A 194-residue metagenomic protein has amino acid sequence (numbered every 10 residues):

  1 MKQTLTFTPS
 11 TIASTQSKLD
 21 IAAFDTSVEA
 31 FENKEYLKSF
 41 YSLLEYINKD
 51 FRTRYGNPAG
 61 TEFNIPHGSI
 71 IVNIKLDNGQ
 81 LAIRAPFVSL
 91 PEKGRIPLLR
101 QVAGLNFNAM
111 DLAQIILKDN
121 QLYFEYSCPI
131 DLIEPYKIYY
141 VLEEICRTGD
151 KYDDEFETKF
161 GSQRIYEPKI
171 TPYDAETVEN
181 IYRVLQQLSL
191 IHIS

Functional and structural regions predicted by a protein language model:
K2-E92: N-terminal catalytic cores of peptidoglycan-degrading enzymes
P86-D119: Short, internal acidic amphipathic alpha-helical interface segments that mediate docking to partner proteins
K118-F124, R164-Y166: Short, conserved phosphate-binding/catalytic loop or strand-edge motifs used in phosphoryl-/nucleotidyl-transfer
Q121, E125-Y140: Well-ordered alpha/beta subsegment
E134-P135, D154-T158: Short, solvent-exposed secondary-structure capping/transition elements
I138-Y152: Short amphipathic C-terminal alpha-helix that caps PH/PH-like domains
E157-Q186: Short, highly charged C-terminal tails/helix-capping segments
I191-I193: Conserved small/polar residues in nucleotide/adenosyl-binding loops
